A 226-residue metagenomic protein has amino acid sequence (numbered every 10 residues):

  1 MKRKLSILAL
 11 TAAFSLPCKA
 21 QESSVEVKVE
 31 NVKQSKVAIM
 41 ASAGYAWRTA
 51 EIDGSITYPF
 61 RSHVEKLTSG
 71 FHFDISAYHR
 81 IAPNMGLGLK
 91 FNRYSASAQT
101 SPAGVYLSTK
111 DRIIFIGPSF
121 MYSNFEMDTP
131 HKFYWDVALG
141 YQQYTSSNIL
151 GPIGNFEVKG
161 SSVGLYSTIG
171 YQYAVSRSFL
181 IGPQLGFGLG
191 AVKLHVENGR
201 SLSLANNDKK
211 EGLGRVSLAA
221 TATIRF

Functional and structural regions predicted by a protein language model:
M1-S35: Cleavable N-terminal export/targeting peptides
Q21-R80, G86-L87, S217-F226: Short glycine/proline- and aromatic-enriched beta-strand/turn motifs that initiate or cap beta-hairpins
N31-K33, S62-S69, V105-R112, G154-S161 (+1 more regions): Replace "Gram-negative outer membrane beta-barrel proteins" with "bacterial and organellar outer membrane beta-barrel
I39, M127-T129, R200-L202: Short glycine/serine/proline-enriched coil/turn segments at secondary-structure junctions
Y45-W47, S76-P152, E157-L165, Y173-F179 (+1 more regions): Gram-negative (and chloroplast) outer-membrane scaffold detector with strong preference for beta-barrel transmembrane
I52, S62, A96, T100 (+1 more regions): Predominantly the C-terminal beta-signal and adjacent terminal strand-loop region of outer-membrane beta-barrel
